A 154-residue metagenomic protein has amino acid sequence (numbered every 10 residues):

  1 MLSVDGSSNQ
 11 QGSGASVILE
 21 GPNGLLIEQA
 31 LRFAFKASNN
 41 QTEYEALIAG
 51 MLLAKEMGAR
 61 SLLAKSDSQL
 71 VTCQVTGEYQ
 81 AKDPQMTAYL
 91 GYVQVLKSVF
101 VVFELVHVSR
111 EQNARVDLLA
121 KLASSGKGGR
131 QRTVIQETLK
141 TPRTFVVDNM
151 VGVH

Functional and structural regions predicted by a protein language model:
M1-G6, Y89, V95-H154: Flexible, low-complexity interdomain linkers flanking nucleic-acid-processing modules
S3-S16: An active-site-proximal beta-strand-loop segment
N9, S38, A81: Glycine-/small-residue-rich active-site loops that bind phosphorylated ligands and cofactors
G12, L19-P22, E28, E45-K121: RNase H catalytic domain
E28-A30, Q74, G128, R132: Intrinsically disordered, low-complexity regions enriched in proline, serine, glycine and charged residues
F33-A34: Beta-strand-rich interaction surfaces with strong enrichment in secreted/lumenal proteins
N39-E43: Phosphate/oxyanion-binding active-site loops and adjacent basic polyanion-contact surfaces
